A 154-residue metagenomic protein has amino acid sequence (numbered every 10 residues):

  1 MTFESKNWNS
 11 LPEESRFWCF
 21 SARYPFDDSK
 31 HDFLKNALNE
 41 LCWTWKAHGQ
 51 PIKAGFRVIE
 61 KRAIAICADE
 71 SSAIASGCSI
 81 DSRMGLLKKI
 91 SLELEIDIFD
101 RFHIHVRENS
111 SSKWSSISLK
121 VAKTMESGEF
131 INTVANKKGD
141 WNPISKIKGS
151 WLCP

Functional and structural regions predicted by a protein language model:
M1-W18: N-terminal catalytic cores of peptidoglycan-degrading enzymes
S15-F17, E60-I64, R101-F102: Short, surface-exposed beta-edge/turn micro-motifs
C19-S21, I64-S71: Short glycine-rich or small-residue beta-strand-to-loop segments that form or flank ligand, phosphate, metal/Fe-S
R23-Q50: Surface-exposed, low-hydrophobicity interaction/linker segments
Q50-A63: Short edge beta-strands and adjacent turn/loop segments
K53-G55, E93-H103: Short, flexible active-site-proximal loops enriched in glycine and acidic residues
C67-I96: Helix-adjacent hinge/juxtasegments
F99-P154: Terminal interaction module
